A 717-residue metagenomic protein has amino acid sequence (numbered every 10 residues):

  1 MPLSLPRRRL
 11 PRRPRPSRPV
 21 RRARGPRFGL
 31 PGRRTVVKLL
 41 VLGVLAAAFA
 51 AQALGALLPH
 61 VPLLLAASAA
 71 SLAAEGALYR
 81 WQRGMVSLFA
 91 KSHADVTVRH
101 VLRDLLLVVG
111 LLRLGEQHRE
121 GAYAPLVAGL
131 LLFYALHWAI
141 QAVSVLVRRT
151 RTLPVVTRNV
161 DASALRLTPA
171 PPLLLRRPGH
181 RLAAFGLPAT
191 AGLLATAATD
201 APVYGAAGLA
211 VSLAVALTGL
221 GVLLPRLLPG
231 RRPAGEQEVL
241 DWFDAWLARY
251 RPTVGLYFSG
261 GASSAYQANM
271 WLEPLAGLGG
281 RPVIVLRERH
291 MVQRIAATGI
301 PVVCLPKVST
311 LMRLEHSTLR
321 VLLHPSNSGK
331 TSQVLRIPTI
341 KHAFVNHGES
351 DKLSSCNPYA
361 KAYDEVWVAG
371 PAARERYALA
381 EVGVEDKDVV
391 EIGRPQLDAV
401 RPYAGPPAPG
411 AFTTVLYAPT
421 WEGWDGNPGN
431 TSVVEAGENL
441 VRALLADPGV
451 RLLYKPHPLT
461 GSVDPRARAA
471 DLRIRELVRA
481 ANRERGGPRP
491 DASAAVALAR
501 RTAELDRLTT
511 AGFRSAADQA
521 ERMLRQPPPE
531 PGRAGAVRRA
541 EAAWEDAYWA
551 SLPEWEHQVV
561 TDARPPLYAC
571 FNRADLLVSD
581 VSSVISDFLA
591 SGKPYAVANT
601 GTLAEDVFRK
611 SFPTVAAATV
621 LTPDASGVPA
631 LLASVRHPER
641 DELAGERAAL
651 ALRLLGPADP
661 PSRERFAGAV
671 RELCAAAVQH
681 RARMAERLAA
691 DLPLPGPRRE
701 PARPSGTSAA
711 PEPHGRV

Functional and structural regions predicted by a protein language model:
R22-D95, V109, H118-M312, R671 (+1 more regions): N-terminal pre-catalytic "stem/leader" segment of glycosyltransferase-like enzymes
D104, R177-A184, V578, P594-E605: Short hydrophobic beta-strand element within catalytic cores of glycosyltransferases and related nucleotide-activated
S212-T218, V222-E238, A362-E435, K455-D464: A nucleotide-sugar donor-handling region in carbohydrate enzymes
Y257-V400: Active-site and donor-binding regions of nucleotide-sugar-utilizing enzymes
A262-G279, D398-W544, L654-E664, R681-P693 (+2 more regions): Conserved catalytic-core segment of nucleotide-activated headgroup transferases in glycan assembly
R313-S317, A563-R573: Short acidic alpha-helix that forms the nucleotide-activated donor recognition element in Leloir-type transferases
L319-R320, N572-S583: Acidic donor-binding loop of glycosyltransferase active sites
L524-P528, A536, S583-L654: Catalytic binding pocket for nucleotide-activated donors in carbohydrate/polymer assembly enzymes
